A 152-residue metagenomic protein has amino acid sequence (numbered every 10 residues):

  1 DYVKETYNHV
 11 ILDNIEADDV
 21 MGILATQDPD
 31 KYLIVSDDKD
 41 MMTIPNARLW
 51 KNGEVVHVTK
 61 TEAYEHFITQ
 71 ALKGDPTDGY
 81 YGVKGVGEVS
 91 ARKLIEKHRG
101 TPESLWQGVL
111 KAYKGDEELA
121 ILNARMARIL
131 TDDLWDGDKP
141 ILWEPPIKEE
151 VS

Functional and structural regions predicted by a protein language model:
D1-V151: Extended two-metal-dependent nuclease catalytic cores across DNA- and RNA-processing enzymes
